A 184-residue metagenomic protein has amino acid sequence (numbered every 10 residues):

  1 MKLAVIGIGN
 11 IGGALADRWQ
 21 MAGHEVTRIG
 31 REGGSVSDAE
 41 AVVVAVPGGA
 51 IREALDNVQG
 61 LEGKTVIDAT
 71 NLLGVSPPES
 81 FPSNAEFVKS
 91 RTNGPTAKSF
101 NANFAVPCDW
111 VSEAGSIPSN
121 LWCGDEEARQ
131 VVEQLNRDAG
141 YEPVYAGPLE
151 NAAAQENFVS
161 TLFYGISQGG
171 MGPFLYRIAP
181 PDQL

Functional and structural regions predicted by a protein language model:
M1-D38: NAD(P)+-binding Rossmann beta1-loop-alpha1 motif at the extreme N-terminus of oxidoreductases
L3-V5, V44, W122: Hydrophobic Val/Ile/Leu positions in short beta-strands of Rossmann-like dinucleotide-binding domains
A22, L61-E62, R91-T92, A139: Short, structured coil segments at secondary-structure junctions
R28-I29, P95-N101, V144-P148: General beta-strand structural signal in soluble alpha/beta enzymes
G33-L61, T65, A69-L72: Rossmann-like NAD(P)-binding element
T70-E113: Rossmann-fold NAD(P)-binding glycine/threonine-rich loop
P118-L184: Active-site-lining helix/loop region of Rossmann-like oxidoreductase modules
